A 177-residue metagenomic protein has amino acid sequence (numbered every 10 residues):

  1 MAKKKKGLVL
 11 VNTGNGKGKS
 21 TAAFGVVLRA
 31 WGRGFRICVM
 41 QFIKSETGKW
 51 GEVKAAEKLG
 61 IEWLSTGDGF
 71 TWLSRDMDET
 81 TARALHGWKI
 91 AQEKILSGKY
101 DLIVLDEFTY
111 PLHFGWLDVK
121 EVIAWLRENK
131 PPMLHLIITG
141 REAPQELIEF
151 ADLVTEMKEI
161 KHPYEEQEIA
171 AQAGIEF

Functional and structural regions predicted by a protein language model:
M1-A2, I137: Post-transcriptional modification and biogenesis factors for structured RNAs of the translation apparatus
K4-L8, P132-L134: Catalytic phosphate/metal-binding cores of nucleic-acid and nucleotide-processing enzymes, i.e., regions that mediate
G7-L96: Conserved P-loop
F42, E107-F108: Generic detector of well-ordered alpha-helical packing
F70-T71, I90-K99, F108-F177: Replace "adjacent to P-loop NTPase cores in ATP/GTP-dependent enzymes" with "adjacent to NTP-binding cores
V104: Glycine-rich phosphate-binding loops of nucleotide-dependent enzymes
